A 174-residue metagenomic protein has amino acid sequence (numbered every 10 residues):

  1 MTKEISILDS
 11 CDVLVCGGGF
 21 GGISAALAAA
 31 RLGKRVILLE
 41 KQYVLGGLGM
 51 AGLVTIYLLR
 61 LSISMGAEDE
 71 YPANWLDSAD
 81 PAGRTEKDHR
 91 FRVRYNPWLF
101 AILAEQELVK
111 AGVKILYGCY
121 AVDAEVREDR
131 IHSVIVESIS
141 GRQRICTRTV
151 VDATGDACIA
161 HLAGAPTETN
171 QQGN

Functional and structural regions predicted by a protein language model:
I5-G19: Beta1/beta-strand and adjacent pyrophosphate-binding region of the FAD-binding site in flavoprotein oxidoreductases
D9-C11, S140-T149: Core beta-strand elements of the Rossmann-like FAD/NAD(P) dinucleotide-binding domain in flavoenzyme oxidoreductases
C16, I145-G155: Short hydrophobic core segments
G22: N-terminal Rossmann-fold NAD(P) dinucleotide-binding loop
A28, K34-R35, E40-R130, E168: Conserved N-terminal/central alpha/beta ligand/cofactor-binding core
E125-R144: Conserved beta-strand-loop-beta-strand element in the redox core of flavoprotein oxidoreductases
D152-N174: Glycine-rich loop(s) and the adjacent beta-strand/alpha-helix scaffold that form part
